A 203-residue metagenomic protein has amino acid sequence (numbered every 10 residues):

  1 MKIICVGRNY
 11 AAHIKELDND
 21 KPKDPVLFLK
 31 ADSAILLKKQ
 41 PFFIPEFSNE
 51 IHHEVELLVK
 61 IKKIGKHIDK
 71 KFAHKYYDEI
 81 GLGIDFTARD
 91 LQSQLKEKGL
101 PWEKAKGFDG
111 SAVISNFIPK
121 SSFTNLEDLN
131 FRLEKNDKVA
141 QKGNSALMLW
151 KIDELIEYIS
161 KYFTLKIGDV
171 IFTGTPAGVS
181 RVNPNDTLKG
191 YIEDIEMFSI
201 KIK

Functional and structural regions predicted by a protein language model:
M1-Y162, K166, V170, G178-K203: Catalytic-core "active-site belt" of small-molecule-metabolizing enzymes, emphasizing His/Asp/Glu-rich regions
T175: Switch II (G3) loop of P-loop NTPases
